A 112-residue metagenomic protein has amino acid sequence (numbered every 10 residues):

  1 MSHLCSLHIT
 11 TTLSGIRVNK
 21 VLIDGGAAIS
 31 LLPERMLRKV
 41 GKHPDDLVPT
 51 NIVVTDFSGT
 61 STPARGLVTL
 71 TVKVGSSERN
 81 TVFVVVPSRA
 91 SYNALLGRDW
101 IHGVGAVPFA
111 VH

Functional and structural regions predicted by a protein language model:
M1-T10: Charged, flexible boundary elements
R17, G25, I29-H112: Aspartic protease core domain of the pepsin/retropepsin superfamily
